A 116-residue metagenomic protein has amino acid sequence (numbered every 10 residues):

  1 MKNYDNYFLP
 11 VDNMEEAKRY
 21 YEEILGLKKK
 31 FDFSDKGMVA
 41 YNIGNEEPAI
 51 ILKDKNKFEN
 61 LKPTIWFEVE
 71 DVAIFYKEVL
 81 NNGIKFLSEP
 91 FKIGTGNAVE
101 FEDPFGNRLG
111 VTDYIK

Functional and structural regions predicted by a protein language model:
M1-K18, N45, P63-I65, I115: N-terminal beta-strand motif that seeds the catalytic metal site of vicinal oxygen chelate
M1-N3, K57-K62, K92-I93: Short glycine-enriched loop/turn motifs at secondary-structure junctions
N6, Y76-K77, N81-K116: Vicinal oxygen chelate
F8, M38-A40, W66, A98-E100: Short hydrophobic/aromatic beta-strand element in the GNAT-like acyltransferase core that lines or flanks the acyl-donor
E15-K29: Amphipathic alpha-helical segments
R19-Y20, A73-E78: Short amphipathic alpha-helices within nucleic acid-binding modules
G26-D32, F86-P90: Short secondary-structure junctions
K28-K62, R108-Y114: Conserved short beta-strand elements that form part of the metal-binding/catalytic scaffold of enzyme active sites
